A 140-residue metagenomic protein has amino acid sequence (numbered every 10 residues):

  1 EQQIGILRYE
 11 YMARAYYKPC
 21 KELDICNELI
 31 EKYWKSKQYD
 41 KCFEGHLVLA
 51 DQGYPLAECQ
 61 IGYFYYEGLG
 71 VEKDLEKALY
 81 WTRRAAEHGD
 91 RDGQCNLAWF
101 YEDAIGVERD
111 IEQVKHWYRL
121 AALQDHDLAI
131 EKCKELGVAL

Functional and structural regions predicted by a protein language model:
Q3, Y9, Y16-D24, D51-P55 (+4 more regions): Short helix-capping/linker turns of helical repeat alpha-solenoids
A13, P19, H126-L140: TPR/TPR-like alpha-solenoid helical repeat scaffolds
L23-Q52: Alpha-helical segment of the N-proximal tetratricopeptide repeat
N27, C59, Y80, C95 (+2 more regions): TPR/TPR-like alpha-solenoid signature
E28-K32, C59-E67, N96-D103, E135-A139: Hydrophobic face of amphipathic alpha-helices that form TPR/SEL1-like repeat modules and related alpha-solenoid
D110-D127: TPR/TPR-like (Sel1-like) alpha-helical repeat modules
